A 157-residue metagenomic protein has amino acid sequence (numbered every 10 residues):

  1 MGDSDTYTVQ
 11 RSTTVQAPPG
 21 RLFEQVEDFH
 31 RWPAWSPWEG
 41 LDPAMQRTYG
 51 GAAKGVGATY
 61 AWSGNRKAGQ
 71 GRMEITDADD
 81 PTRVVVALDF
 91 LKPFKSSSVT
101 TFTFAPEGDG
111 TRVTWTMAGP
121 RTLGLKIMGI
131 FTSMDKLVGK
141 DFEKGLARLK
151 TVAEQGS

Functional and structural regions predicted by a protein language model:
M1-A52: Hydrophobic ligand-binding cavity/cleft-lining segments
D3-D5, A52-K54, N65-K67, K92-S96 (+1 more regions): A generic structural micro-feature
T8-Q10, A68-M73, K95-T100: Short, surface-exposed coil-to-beta transition loops
S12-Q16, A61, E74, V85-A87 (+1 more regions): Generic structural detector for well-ordered beta-strands
E27-A34, D80, A147-E154: Sec-exported extracytoplasmic/periplasmic mature domains
H30-E74, D79-P81: Short beta-edge strand/loop motif at the mouth of beta-sheet-based domains
L41-T48, R148-S157: Short, highly charged C-terminal tails/helix-capping segments
D77, R83-K144, L149-T151: Beta-strand/loop substructures that line and gate deep hydrophobic ligand-binding cavities in soluble
